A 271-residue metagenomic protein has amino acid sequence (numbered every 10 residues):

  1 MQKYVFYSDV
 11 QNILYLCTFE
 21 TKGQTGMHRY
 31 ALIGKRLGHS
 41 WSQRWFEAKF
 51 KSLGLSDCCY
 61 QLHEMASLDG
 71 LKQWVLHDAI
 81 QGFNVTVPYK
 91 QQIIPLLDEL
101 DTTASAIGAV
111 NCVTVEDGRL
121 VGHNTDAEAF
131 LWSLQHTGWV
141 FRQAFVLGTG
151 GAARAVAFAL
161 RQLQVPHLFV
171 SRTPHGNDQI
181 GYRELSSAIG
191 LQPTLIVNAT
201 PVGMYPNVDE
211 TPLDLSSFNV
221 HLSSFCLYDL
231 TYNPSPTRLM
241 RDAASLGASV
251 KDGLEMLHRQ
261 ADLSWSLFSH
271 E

Functional and structural regions predicted by a protein language model:
T25-Q135: Phosphate/diphosphate ligand-binding glycine-rich loop within oxidoreductases
G34, N124, L134, Q143-R161: Glycine-rich adenosine-cofactor-binding loop
R36, T173, N233: Residues in the short beta-alpha loop(s) of Rossmann-like NAD(P)-binding domains
V85-Q92, A152, P201-M204, N233: Short glycine-rich anion-binding loops that position phosphate/pyrophosphate groups of nucleotides and phosphorylated
W132-S133, S249-E271: Active-site capping/gating segments
L163-D178: NAD(P)-binding Rossmann-fold cofactor-contacting core
N177-K251: Rossmann-like adenosine-cofactor binding region
